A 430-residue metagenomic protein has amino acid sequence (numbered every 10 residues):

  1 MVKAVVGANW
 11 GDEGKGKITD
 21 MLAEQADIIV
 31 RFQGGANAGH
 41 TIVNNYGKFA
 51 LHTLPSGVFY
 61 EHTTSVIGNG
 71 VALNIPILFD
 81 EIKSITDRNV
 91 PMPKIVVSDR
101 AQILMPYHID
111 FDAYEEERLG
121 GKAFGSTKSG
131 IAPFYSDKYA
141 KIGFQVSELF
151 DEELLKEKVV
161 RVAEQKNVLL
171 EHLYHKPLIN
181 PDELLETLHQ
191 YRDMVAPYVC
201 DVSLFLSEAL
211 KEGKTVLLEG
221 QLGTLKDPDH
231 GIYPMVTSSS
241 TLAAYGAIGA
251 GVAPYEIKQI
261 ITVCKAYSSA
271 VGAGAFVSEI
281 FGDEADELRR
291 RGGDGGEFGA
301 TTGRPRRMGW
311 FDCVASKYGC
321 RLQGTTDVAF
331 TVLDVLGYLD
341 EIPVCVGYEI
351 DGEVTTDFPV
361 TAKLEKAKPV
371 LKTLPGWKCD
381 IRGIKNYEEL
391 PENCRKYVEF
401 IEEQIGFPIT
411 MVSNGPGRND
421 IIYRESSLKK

Functional and structural regions predicted by a protein language model:
M1-K430: Non-transmembrane, aqueous-exposed alpha-helical and coiled segments at domain scale
